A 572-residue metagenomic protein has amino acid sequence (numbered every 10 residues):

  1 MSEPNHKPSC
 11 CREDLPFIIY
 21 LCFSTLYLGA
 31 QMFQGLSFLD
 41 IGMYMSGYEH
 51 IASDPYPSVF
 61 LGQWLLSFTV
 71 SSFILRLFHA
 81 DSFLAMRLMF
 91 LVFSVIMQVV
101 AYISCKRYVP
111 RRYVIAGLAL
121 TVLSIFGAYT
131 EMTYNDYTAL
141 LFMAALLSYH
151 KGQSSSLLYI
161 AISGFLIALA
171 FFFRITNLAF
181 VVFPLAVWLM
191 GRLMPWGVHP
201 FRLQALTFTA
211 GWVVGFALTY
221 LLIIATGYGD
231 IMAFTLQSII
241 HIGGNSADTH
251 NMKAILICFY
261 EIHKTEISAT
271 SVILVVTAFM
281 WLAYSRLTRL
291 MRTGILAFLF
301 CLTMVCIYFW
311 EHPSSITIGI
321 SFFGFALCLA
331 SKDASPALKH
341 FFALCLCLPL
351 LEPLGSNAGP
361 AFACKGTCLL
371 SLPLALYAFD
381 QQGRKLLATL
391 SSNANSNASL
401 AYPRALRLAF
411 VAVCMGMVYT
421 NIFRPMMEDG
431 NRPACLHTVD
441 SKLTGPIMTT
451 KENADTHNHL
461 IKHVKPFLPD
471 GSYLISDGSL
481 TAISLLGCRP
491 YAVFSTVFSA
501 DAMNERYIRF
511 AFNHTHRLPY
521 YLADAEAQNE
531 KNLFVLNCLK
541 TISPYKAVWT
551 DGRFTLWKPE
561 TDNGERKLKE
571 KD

Functional and structural regions predicted by a protein language model:
M32-G47, S58-F73, A80-L84, G227-Y228 (+1 more regions): Extracytoplasmic catalytic/substrate-binding loops of multi-pass membrane glycan-assembly enzymes
L65, T69, L77-V99, A269: Loop-to-helix entry region of an early transmembrane alpha helix in multi-pass inner-membrane enzymes
A101-L123, L158, T293: Transmembrane-helix signature of polytopic, membrane-embedded enzymes that assemble or transfer cell-envelope glycans
I125-F126, Y159-A186, V214, C301-V305 (+1 more regions): Membrane-interface alpha helices of multi-pass inner-membrane proteins
Y129-A139: Short acidic/glycine- and proline-prone juxtamembrane loop motifs at membrane-interface regions of multi-pass membrane
M143-I160, W196, M280-W281, A326-A337: Membrane-interface transmembrane helices that cradle and orient dolichyl/undecaprenyl
S148-L169, F201-R202, L206, I295-A297 (+1 more regions): Short hydrophobic alpha-helices at membrane interfaces in multi-pass membrane enzymes
Y419-S499, L518-Q528, W557: Short periplasmic/luminal acceptor-recognition loop of GT-C membrane glycosyltransferases, typified by
